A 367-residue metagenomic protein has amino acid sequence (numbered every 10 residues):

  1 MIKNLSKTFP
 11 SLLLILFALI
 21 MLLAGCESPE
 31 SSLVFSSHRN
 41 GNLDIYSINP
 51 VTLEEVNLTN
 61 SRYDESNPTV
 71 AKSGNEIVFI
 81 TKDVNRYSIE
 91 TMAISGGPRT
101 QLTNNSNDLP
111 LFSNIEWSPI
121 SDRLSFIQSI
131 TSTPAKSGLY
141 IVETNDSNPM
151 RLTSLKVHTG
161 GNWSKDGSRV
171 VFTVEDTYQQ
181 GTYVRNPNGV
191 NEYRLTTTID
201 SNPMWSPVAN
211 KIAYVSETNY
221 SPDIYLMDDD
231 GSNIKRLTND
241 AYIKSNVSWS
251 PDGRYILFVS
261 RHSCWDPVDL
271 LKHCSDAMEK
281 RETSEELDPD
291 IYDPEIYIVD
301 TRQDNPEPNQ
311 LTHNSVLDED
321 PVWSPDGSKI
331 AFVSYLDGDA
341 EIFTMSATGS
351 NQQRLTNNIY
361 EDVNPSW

Functional and structural regions predicted by a protein language model:
C26-N60, V70, N75-F79, T283-E286 (+1 more regions): An edge-strand/N-cap motif at the start of beta-rich repeat modules
S28-P29, K72-S73, P119-I120, K165-D166 (+3 more regions): Residue-level detector of Asp-centered blade-edge/turn motifs that repeat once per structural unit in beta-propeller
L33, I77, L124, V170 (+3 more regions): Hydrophobic beta-strand positions that form the internal "hydrophobic ladder" of WD40/Gbeta-like beta-propeller blades
S37-D44, N60-D64, I80-E90, N104-L111 (+10 more regions): A flexible loop/linker signature enriched in serine peptidases of the S9 family
N49-L53, A93-G97, E143-S147, N186-V190 (+3 more regions): Short loop/turn segments that connect beta-strands within beta-propeller blades
E54-T59, P98-N105, N148-T153, N191-L195 (+3 more regions): A short beta-strand motif characteristic of beta-propeller blades
Y335, S350-W367: Blade-level signature of beta-propeller repeat domains, shared across WD40, Kelch, NHL, RCC1 and BNR/Asp-box propellers
